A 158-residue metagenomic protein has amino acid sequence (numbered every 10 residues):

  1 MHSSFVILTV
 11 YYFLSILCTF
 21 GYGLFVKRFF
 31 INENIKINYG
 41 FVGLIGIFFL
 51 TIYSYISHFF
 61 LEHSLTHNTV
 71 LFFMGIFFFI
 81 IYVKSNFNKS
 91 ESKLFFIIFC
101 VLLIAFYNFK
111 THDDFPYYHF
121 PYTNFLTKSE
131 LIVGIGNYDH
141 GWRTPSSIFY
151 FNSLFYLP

Functional and structural regions predicted by a protein language model:
M1, F5, T9, C100-F106 (+1 more regions): Membrane-anchoring hydrophobic segments
M1-F87: Membrane-embedded, hydrophobic transmembrane alpha-helices
Y11, F77-F78, E91-D114: Transmembrane signal-anchor helices characteristic of membrane glycosylation enzymes that use polyprenol
V26-K27, E91-F95, P121-F125: Short hydrophobic/aromatic-rich motifs at helix boundaries and adjacent loops
I47-Y53, L102-I104, T123: Aromatic-anchored segments of alpha-helical transmembrane domains
S64-L71, S90-K93, D114-Y118: Short, aromatic-rich membrane-interface segments at the entry and exit of alpha-helical transmembrane domains
L103-P158: Active-site lumenal/periplasmic loops and adjacent helix-entry segments of GT-C-fold, multi-pass membrane
